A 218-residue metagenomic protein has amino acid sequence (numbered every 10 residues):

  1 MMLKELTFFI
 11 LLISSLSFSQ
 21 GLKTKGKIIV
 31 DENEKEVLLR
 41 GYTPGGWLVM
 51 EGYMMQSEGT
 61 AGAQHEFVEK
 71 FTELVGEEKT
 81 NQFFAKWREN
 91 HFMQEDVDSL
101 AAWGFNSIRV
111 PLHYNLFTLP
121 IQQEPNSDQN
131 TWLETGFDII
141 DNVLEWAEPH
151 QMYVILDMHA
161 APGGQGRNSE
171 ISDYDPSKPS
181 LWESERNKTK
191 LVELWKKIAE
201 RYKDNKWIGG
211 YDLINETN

Functional and structural regions predicted by a protein language model:
M1-L3: N-terminal secretory signal peptides that target proteins for export/translocation
E5-S15: Sec-dependent N-terminal signal peptides
S17-G21: Boundary at the C-terminal end of the N-terminal hydrophobic targeting segment
L22, K35: Residues that recognize and position ribonucleotide moieties
G26-D31: Short polybasic amphipathic segments
E36-L39, P44-N218: Active-site mouth of glycoside hydrolases
